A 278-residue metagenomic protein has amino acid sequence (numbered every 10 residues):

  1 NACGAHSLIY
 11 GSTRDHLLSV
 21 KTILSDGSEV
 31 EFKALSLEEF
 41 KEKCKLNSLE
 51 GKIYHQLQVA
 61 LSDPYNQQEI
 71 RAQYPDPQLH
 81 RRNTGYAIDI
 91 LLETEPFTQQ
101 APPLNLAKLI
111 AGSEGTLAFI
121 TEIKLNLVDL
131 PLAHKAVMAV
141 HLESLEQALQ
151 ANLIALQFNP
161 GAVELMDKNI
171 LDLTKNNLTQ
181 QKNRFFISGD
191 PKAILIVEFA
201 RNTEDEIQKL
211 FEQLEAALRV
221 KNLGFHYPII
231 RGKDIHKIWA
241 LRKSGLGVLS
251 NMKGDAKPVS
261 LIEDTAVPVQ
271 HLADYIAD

Functional and structural regions predicted by a protein language model:
N1-E146, N152: FAD-binding subdomain of flavoenzyme oxidoreductases
L92, Q100-P103, A107-D278: C-terminal substrate-recognition/cap domain of FAD-linked oxidoreductases
